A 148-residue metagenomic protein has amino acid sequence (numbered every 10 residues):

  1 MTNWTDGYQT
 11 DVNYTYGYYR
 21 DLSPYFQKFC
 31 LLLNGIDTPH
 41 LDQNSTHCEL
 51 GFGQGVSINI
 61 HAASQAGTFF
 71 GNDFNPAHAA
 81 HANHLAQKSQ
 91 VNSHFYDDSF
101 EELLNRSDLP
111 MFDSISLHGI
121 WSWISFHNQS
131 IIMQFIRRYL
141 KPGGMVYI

Functional and structural regions predicted by a protein language model:
Y14-S45: Conserved alpha-helix/loop element of class I SAM-dependent methyltransferases that forms part of the SAM/SAH-binding
N44-G53: Conserved class I S-adenosyl-L-methionine
Q54-A66: Conserved SAM-binding loop of SAM-dependent methyltransferases across substrates and taxa, primarily the Class I
N75: Conserved SAM/SAH-binding beta-strand->alpha-helix loop
Q90-E102: Conserved SAM-binding strand-loop segment of SAM-dependent methyltransferases
N105-I115: A short acidic, Gly/Pro-enriched loop at the edge of an enzyme's catalytic core that lines a small-molecule cofactor
S130-P142: A short glycine-rich, Lys/Arg-flanked "PGG" loop and its adjoining helix->strand segment in the class I
G143-I148: Conserved beta-strand signature within the Rossmann-like core of class I S-adenosyl-L-methionine
